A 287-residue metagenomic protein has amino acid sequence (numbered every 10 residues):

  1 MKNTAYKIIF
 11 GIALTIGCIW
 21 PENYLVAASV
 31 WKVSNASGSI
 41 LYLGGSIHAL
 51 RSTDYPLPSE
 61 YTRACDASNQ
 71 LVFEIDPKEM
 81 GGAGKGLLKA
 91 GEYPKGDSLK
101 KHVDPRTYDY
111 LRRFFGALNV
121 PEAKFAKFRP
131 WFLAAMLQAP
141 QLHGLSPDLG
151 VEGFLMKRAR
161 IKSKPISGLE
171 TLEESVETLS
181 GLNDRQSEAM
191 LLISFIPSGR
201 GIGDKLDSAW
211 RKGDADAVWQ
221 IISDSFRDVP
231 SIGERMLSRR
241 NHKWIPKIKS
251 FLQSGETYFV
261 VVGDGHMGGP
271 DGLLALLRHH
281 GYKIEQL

Functional and structural regions predicted by a protein language model:
M1-F10: Bacterial N-terminal signal peptides that target proteins for export
I9-P21: Bacterial N-terminal signal peptides
N23-A27, H242: Short, motif-level signal for alpha-helix interfacial/capping segments enriched in acidic residues and aromatics/proline
V26, V30-M236: Structured, acidic catalytic/metal-binding patches in enzyme active sites
S231-L287: A cross-kingdom marker for long, charged
